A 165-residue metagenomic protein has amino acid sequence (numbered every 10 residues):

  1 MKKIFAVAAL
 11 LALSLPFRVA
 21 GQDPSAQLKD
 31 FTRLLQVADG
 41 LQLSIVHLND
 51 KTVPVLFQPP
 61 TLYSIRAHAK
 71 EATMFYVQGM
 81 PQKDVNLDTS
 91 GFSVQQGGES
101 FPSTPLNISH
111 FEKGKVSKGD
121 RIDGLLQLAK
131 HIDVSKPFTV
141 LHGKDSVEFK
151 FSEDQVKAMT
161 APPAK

Functional and structural regions predicted by a protein language model:
I4-P16: Sec-dependent N-terminal signal peptides
G21-K165: Conserved functional micro-motifs across diverse proteins
